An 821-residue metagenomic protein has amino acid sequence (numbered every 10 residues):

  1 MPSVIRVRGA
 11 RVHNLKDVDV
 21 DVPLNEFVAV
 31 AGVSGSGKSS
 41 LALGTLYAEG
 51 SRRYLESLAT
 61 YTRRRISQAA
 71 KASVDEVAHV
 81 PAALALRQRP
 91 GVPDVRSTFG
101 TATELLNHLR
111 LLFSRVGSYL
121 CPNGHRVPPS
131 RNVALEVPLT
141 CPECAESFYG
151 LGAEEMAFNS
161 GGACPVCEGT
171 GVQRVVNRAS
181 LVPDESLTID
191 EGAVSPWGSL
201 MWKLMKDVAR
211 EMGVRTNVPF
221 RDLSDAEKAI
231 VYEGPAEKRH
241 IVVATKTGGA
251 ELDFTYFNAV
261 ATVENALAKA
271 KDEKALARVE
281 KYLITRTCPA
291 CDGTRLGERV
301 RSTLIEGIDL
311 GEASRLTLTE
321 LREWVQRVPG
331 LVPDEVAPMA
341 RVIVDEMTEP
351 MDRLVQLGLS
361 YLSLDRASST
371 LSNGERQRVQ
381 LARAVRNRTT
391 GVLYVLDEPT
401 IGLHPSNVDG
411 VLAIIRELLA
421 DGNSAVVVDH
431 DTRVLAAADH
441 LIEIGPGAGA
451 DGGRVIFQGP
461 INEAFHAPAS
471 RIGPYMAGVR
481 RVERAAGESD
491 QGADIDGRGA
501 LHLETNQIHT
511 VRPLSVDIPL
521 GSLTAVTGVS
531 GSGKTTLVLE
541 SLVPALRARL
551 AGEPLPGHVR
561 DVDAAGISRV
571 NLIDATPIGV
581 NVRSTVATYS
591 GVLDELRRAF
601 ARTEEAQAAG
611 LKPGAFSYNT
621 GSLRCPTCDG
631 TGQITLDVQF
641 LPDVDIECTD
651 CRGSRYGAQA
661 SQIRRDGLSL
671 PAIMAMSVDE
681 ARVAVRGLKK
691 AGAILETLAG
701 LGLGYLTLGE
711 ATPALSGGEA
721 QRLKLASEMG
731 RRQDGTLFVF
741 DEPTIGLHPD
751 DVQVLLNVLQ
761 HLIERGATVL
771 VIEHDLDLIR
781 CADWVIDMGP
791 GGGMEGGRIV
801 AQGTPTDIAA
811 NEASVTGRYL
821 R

Functional and structural regions predicted by a protein language model:
M1-R821: Conserved phosphate-binding elements of NTP-dependent enzyme cores
